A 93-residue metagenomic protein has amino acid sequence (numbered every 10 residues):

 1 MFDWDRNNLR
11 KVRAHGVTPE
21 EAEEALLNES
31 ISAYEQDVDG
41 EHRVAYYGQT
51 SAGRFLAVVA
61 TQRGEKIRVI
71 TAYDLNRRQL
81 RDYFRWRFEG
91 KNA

Functional and structural regions predicted by a protein language model:
M1-A93: Ribonuclease/tRNase effector modules and their secretory precursors
